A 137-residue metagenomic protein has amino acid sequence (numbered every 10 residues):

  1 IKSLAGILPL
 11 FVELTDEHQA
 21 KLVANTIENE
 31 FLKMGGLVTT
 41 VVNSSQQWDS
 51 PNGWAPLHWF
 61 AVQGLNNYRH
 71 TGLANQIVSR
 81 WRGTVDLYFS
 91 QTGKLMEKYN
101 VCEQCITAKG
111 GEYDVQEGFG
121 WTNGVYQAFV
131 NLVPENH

Functional and structural regions predicted by a protein language model:
I1-G53, D86-H137: Extended glycan-interaction surfaces of carbohydrate-active proteins
A5-E17, H58-T71: Alpha-helical support elements that line or immediately flank enzyme active sites and cofactor-binding pockets
Q63-N67, G83-L87, A128: Short basic/hydrophobic patches in alpha-helices and adjacent helix-turn junctions that form amphipathic surface motifs
L73-Q76: Alpha-helical positions within canonical tetratricopeptide repeat
V78-W81: Short amphipathic alpha-helical coiled-coil/interface segments
